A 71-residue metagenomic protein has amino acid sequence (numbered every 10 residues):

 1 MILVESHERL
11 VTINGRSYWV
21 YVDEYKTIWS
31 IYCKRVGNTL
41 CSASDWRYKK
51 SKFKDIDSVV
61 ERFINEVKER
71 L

Functional and structural regions predicted by a protein language model:
V4-K34: Amphipathic, interaction-prone secondary-structure segments
H7-E8, V36-L71: Mixed-charge, Lys/Arg-enriched low-complexity segments
